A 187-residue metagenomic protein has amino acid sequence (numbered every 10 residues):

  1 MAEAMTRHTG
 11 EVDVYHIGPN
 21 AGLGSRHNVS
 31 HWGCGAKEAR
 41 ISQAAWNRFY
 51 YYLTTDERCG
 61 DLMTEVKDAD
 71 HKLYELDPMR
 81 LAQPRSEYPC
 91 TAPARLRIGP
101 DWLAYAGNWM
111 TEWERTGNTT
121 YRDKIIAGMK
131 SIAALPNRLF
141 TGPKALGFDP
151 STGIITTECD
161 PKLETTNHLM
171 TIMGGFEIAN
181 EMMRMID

Functional and structural regions predicted by a protein language model:
M1-D187: Catalytic cores of extracellular degradative/oxidative enzymes
